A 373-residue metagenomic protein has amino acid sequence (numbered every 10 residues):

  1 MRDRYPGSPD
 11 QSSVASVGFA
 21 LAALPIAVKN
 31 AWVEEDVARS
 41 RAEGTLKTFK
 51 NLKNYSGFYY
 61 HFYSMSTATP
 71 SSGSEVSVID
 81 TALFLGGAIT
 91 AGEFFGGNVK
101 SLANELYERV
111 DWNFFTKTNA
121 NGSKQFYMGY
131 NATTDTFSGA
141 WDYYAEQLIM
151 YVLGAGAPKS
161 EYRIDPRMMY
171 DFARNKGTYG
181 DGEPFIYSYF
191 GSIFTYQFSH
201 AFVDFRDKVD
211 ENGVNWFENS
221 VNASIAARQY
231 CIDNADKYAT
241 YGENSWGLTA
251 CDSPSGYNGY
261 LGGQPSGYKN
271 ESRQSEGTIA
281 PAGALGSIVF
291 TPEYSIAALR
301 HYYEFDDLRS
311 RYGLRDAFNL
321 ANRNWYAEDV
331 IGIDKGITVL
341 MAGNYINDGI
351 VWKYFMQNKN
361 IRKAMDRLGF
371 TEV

Functional and structural regions predicted by a protein language model:
M1-V373: Ser/Thr/Asn(+Pro)-rich, low-complexity disordered segments
